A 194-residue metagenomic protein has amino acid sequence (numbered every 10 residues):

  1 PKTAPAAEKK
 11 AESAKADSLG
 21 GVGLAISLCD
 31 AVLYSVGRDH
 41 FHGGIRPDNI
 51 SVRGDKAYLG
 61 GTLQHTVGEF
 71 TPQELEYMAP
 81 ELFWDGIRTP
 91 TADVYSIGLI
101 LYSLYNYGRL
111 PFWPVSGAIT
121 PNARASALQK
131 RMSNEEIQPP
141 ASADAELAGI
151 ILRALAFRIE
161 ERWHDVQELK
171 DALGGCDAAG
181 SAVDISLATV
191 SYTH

Functional and structural regions predicted by a protein language model:
L24-A25: Activation segment signature within eukaryotic-like protein kinase domains
L28-H40: Protein kinase catalytic-loop region centered on the HRD/HxD motif
E69-L82: Conserved activation segment of eukaryotic-like protein kinases, specifically the C-terminal portion of the activation
D93: Conserved catalytic-loop aspartate of Hanks-type protein kinases
S142-F157: Conserved C-terminal C-lobe helix
R162: Conserved HRD-motif arginine in the catalytic loop of eukaryotic-like protein kinases
Y192-H194: Conserved small/polar residues in nucleotide/adenosyl-binding loops
